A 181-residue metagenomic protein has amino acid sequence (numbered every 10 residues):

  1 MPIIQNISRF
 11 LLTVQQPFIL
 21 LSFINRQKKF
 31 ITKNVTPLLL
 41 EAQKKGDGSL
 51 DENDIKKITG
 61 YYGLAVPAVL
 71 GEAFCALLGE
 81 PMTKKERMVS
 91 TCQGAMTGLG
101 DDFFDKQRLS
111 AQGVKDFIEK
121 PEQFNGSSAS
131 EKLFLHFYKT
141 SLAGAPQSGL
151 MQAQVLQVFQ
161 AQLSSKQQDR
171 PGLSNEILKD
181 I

Functional and structural regions predicted by a protein language model:
M1-I31: Extreme N-terminal leader/anchor segments
I3, I7, L11-T13, G79-E80 (+2 more regions): Hydrophobic N-terminal alpha-helices or hydrophobic patches in metabolic proteins across all domains of life
L20, I24-K56: N-terminal, Lys/Arg-enriched amphipathic/low-complexity engagement segments that precede the first folded domain
N34, D51-A73, E86-R87, P121-I181: All-alpha helical catalytic cores of prenyl diphosphate-utilizing isoprenoid enzymes
G46-D47, G63, G79, K120: Short, flexible coil/linker elements and helix-boundary hinge sites characteristic of intrinsically disordered
G71-C75, K85-A111, I181: Active-site alpha-helical segments that house and flank conserved acidic catalytic motifs for diphosphate chemistry
R108-Q112, A153-L156: Short sequence/structural elements of tandem HEAT/ARM alpha-solenoid repeats
S110-K120: Post-HEXXH active-site segment of zinc metalloproteases
